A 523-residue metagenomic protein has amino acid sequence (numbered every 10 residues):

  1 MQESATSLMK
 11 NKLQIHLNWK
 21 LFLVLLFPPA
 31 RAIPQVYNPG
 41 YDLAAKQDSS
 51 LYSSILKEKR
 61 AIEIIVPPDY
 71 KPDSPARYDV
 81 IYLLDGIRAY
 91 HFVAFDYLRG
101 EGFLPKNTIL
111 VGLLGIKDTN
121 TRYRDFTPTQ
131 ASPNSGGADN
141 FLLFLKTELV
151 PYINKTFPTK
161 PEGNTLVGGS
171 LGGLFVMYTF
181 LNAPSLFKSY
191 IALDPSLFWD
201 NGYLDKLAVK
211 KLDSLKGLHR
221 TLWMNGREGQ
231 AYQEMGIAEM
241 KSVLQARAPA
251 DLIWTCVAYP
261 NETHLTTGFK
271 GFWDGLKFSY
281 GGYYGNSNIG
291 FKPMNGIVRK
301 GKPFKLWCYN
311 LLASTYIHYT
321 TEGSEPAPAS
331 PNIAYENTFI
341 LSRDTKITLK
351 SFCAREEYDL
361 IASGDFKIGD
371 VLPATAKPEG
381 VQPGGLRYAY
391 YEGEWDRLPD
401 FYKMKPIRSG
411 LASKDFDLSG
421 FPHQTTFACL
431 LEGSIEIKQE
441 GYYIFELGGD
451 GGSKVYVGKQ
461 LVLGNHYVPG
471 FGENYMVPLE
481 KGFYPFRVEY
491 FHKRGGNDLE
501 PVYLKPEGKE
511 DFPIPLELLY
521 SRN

Functional and structural regions predicted by a protein language model:
M1-Y37: Bacterial Sec-dependent N-terminal signal peptides
Q35-R299, K305-W307: Non-catalytic cap/lid and distal C-terminal segments of serine-dependent acyl enzymes
I55, D73, G217, R299-G301 (+5 more regions): Surface-exposed coil/turn segments at beta-strand junctions on protein surfaces, enriched
E58, N310-T315, G448-G452: Short proline/glycine-enriched turn/loop motifs at strand-loop junctions of beta-rich domains
D69, R88, G323-P326, K493: Acidic glycine-/aspartate-rich tracts in secreted/extracellular proteins
G115, L171, P195-S196, R227 (+6 more regions): An acidic- and aromatic-residue-enriched active-site/binding cleft used to recognize and process polar
G282-G384, D415, H423-T425, Y456 (+1 more regions): Short, compositionally stereotyped local motifs that mark structural "simplifiers"
G285-S287, G364-I444, G448-N523: Extracellular/secretory pathway-exposed regions associated with glycan biology
